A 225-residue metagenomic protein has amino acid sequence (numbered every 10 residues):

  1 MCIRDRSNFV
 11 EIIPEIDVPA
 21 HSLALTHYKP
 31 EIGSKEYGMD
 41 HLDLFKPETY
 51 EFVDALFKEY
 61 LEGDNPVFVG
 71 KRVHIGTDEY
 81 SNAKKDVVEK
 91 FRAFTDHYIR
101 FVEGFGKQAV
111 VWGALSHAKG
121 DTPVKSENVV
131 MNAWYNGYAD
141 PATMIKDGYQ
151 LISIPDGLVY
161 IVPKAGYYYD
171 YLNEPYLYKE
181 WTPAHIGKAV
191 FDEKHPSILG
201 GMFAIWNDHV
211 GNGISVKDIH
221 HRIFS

Functional and structural regions predicted by a protein language model:
R4-F105, A109: Substrate-binding cleft of carbohydrate-active enzyme catalytic domains
I12-I16, V73-I75, A109-V111, V129-A133 (+2 more regions): Hydrophobic faces of well-ordered beta-strands that scaffold small-molecule active sites in alpha/beta enzyme cores
E15-H21, D78-Y80, A114-H117, W134-N136 (+2 more regions): Active-site beta-loop-alpha junctions enriched in small/polar residues
A55-E62, H117, Y138-A139, I186: Alpha-helical scaffolding within the catalytic cores of extracellular/periplasmic polymer-degrading hydrolases
S81-F94, D121-N136: Short glycine/threonine-rich loop-to-helix capping motif typified by GTGT followed within a few residues by an Asp-Pro
G104-G106, L115, G213, S225: Carbohydrate-binding surfaces of carbohydrate-active enzymes
A109-A118, K125: Acidic, contiguous N-terminal accessory segments
T122-V129, N136-S225: Flexible, acidic glycine-rich loops studded with aromatic residues
